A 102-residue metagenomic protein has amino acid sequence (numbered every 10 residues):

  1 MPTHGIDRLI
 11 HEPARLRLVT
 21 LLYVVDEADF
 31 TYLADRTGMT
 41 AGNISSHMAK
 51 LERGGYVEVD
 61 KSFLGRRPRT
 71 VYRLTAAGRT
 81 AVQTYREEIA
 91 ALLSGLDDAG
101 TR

Functional and structural regions predicted by a protein language model:
M1-T3, T20, R79-R102: Amphipathic alpha-helical dimerization/coiled-coil segments that flank or bridge DNA-binding/regulatory modules
P2-N43, L64-G65, V71-R73: N-terminal helix-turn-helix DNA-binding core of bacterial DNA-binding proteins
M48-A49: Short, hydrophobic-biased segments on the C-terminal half of alpha helices that form "recognition helices"
G55: Glycine-centered, phosphate/nucleic-acid-interacting loop/turn motifs that mediate DNA/RNA or nucleotide
V59: Short beta-strand "wing" residues that participate in macromolecule-binding interfaces
L64-R86: Basic, amphipathic "hinge/linker" alpha-helix immediately C-terminal to the N-terminal HTH DNA-binding motif
